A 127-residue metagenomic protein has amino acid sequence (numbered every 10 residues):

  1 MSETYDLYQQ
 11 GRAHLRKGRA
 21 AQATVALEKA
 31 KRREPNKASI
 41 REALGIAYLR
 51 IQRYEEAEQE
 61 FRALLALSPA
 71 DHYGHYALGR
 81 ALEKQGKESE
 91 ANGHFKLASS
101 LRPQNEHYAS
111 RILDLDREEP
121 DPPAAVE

Functional and structural regions predicted by a protein language model:
M1-T4, N92-E127: Terminal, low-structured helical/coil segments at or just beyond the last alpha-helical repeat
T4, A38-S39, H72-Y73, E106-H107: Helix-start (N-cap) detector for alpha-helical repeat units in TPR-like alpha-solenoids, especially tetratricopeptide
R16-K29, I51-A63, Q85-L97, E119-E127: Structural signature of tandem alpha-helical TPR/SEL1-like repeats, specifically the intra-repeat loop/turn
Q59-K84: Mid-chain, well-packed structural core segment of small domains
